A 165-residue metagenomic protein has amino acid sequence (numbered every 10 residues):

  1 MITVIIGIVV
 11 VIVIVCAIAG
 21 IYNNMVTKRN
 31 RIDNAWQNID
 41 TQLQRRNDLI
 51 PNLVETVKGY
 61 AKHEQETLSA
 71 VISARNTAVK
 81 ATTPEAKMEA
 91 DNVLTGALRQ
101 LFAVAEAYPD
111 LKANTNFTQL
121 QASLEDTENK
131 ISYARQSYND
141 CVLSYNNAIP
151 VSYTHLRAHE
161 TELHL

Functional and structural regions predicted by a protein language model:
M1-R157: A helix-centric hydrophobic-segment signal that preferentially recognizes long, alpha-helical stretches used
H155-L165: Residue-level detector of conserved catalytic or cofactor/ligand-binding positions in enzyme active sites
